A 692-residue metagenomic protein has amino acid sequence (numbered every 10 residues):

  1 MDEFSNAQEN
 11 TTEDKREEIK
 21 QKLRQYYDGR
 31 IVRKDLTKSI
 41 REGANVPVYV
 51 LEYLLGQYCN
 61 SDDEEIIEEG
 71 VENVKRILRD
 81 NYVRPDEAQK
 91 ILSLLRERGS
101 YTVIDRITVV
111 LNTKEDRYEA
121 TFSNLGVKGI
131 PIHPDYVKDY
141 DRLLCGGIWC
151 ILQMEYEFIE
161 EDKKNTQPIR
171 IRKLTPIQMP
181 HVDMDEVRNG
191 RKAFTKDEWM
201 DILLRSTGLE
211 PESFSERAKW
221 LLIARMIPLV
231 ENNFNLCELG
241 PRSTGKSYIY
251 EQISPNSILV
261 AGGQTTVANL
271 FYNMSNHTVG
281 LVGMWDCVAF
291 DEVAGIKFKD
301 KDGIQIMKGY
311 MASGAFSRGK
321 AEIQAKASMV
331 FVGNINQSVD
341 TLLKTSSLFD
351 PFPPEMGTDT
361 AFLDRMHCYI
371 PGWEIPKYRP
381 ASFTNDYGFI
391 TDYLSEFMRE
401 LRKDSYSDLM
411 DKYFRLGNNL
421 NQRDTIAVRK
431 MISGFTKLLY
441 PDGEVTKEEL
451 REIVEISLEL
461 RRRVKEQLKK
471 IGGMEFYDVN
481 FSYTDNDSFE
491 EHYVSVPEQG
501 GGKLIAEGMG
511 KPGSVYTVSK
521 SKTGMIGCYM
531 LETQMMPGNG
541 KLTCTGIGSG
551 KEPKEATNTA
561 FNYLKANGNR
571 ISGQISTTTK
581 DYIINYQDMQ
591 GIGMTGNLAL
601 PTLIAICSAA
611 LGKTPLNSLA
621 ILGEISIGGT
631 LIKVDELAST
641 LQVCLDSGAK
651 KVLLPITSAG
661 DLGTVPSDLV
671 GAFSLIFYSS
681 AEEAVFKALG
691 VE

Functional and structural regions predicted by a protein language model:
D2-S206: Extended, charged/polar low-complexity intrinsically disordered regions
E186-W220, I547-K554, K633-E636: Dynamic helix-loop-helix/coil hinge segments at AAA+ ATPase domain boundaries and subdomain interfaces
L204-E212, A261-G262, I621-T630: Short, basic, glycine/proline-bearing loop/turn elements
E210-L342, S346-D350, D364, S482-E498: Conserved ASCE/P-loop NTPase catalytic core
F234, W285, A325-A327, F362-C368 (+3 more regions): Short glycine-/polar-rich loops that comprise or flank the Walker A/P-loop and associated switch/sensor motifs
E322-M329, N334-L439, G443: Phosphate-sensing "switch" segment of ASCE/P-loop ATPases
P380-S382, D408-T484, F489-G508, G593: C-terminal helical "lid" subdomain and adjoining coupling/linker elements of P-loop NTPases
G500-E692: Peripheral, non-AAA+ core regions of ATP-driven protein-machinery
